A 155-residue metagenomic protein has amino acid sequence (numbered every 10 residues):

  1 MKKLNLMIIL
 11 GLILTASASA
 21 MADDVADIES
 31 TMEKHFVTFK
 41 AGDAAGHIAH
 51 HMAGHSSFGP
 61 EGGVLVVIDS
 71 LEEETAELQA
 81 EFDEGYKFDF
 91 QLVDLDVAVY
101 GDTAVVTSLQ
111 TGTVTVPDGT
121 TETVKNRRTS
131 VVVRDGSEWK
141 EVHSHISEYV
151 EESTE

Functional and structural regions predicted by a protein language model:
M1-N5: Positively charged n-region of N-terminal signal peptides that target proteins for export
M7-A16: Bacterial N-terminal signal peptides
S17-H50, S153-E155: Short, low-complexity N-terminal intrinsically disordered segments enriched in polar/charged residues
V25-A26, S30, A44-V99, L109 (+1 more regions): A solvent-exposed, acidic/Ser-Thr-rich amphipathic alpha-helical stretch
D102-G112: A short hydrophobic beta-strand element
V105, K125-V150: Short beta-strand edge/turn micro-motifs at domain boundaries
G112-V116, V132: Beta-strand elements of well-folded, non-transmembrane domains
P117-T123, E151-E155: A short acidic/glycine-rich loop-to-helix N-cap element
